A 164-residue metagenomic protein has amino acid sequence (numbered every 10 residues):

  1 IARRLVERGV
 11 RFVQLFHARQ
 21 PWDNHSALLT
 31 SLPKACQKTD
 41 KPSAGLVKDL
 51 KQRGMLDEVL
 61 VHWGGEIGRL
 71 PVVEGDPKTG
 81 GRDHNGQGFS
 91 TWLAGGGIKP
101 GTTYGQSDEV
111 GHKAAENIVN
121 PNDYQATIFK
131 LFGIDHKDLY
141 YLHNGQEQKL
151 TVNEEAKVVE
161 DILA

Functional and structural regions predicted by a protein language model:
I1-A164: Ligand-binding pockets and gating/stacking loops
